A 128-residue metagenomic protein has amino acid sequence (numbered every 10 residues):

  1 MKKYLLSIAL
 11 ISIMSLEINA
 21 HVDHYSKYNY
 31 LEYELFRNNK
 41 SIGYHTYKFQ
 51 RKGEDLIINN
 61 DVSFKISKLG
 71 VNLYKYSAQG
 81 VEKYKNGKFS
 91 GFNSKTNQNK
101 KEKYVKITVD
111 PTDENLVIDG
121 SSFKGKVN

Functional and structural regions predicted by a protein language model:
Y4-I13: Sec-dependent N-terminal signal peptides
L16-Q79, G91-K101: N-terminal cleavable signal peptides for secretion/export
S26-Y28, N93-N128: Solvent-exposed helix/loop surface patches that form functional interfaces
Y47-R51, V81-K83, K106-D110: Short, exposed beta-strand/loop patches in secreted or surface proteins that constitute
K83-S90: Short helix C-cap/helix-to-loop transition motifs enriched in small/turn-promoting residues
